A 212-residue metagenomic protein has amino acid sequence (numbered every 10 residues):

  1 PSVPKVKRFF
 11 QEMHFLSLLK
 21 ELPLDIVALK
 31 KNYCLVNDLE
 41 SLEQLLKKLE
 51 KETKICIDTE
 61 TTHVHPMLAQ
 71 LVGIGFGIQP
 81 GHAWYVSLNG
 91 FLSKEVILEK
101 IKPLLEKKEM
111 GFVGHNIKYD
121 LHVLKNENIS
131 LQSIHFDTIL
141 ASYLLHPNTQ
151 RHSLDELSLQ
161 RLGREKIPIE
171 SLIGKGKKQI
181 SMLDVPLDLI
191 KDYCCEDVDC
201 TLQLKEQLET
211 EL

Functional and structural regions predicted by a protein language model:
P1-S2, T149: Short acidic alpha-helix initiation/capping motifs at coil-to-helix transition points, especially at protein N-termini
S2-I74, L88-L104: Long, highly charged low-complexity segments
H65, A69-L212: Active-site-proximal helix-loop-helix substrate-binding element of RNase H-like nuclease domains
